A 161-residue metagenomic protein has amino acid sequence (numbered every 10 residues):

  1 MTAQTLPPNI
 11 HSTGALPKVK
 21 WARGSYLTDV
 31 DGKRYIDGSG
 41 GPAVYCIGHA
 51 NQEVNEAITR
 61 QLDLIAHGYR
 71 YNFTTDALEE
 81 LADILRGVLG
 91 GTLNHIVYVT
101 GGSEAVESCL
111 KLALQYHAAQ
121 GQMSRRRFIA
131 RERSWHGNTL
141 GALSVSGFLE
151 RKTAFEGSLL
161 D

Functional and structural regions predicted by a protein language model:
M1-H95: N-terminal glycine-rich, Lys/His-bearing helix-loop that initiates the first secondary-structure elements of many
D83-D161: PLP-dependent aspartate aminotransferase-fold enzymes
